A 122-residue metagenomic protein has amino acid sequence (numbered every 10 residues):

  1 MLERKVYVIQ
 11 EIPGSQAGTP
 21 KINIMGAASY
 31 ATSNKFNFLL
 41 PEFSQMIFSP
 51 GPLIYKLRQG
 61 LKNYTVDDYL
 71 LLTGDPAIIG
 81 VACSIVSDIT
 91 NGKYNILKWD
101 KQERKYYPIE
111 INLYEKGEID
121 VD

Functional and structural regions predicted by a protein language model:
M1-D68, S84-D122: Long, low-complexity, Lys/Arg-enriched
P13-G14, D75-A77: Short glycine-rich anion-binding loops that position phosphate/pyrophosphate groups of nucleotides and phosphorylated
L72: Short, surface-exposed polybasic-aromatic patches that bind anionic ligands, especially phosphate groups
I78-C83: Short, well-ordered alpha-helical microsegments
